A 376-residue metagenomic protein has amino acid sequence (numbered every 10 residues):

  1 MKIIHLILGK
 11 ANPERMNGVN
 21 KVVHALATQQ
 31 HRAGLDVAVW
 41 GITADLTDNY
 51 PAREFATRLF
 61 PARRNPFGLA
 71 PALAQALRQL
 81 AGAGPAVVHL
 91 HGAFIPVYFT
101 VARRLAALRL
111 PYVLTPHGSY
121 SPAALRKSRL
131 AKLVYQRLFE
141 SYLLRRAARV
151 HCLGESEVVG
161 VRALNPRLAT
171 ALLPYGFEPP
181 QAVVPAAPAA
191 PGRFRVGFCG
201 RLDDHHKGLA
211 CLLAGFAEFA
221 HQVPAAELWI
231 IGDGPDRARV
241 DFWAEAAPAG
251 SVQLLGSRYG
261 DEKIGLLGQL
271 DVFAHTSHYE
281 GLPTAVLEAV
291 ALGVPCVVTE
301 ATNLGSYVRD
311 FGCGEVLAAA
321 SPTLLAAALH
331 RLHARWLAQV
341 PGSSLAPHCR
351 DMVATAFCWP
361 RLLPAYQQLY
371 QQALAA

Functional and structural regions predicted by a protein language model:
I4, P188-K207, L213-A217, W229: Conserved donor-binding/catalytic core segment of Leloir-type glycosyltransferases
I7-M16, V22-G68, G160, D236 (+1 more regions): N-terminal strand-loop element at the rim of the active site of nucleotide-sugar-dependent glycosyltransferases
A107, K132-V150: Membrane-proximal helix-turn-helix segments that form the acceptor-binding/catalytic region of lipid-linked
S156, G176: Carbohydrate-associated surface elements
V240-R258: Nucleotide-activated donor-binding/catalytic signature segment of Leloir-type glycosyltransferases, i.e., the conserved
H278: Aromatic "clamp/platform" in nucleotide-sugar-dependent glycosyltransferases that forms part of the donor/acceptor
P295-T299: Short hydrophobic beta-strand element within catalytic cores of glycosyltransferases and related nucleotide-activated
D310, E315-T323, R331-L337: Conserved acidic donor-binding segment of nucleotide-sugar-dependent glycosyltransferases
